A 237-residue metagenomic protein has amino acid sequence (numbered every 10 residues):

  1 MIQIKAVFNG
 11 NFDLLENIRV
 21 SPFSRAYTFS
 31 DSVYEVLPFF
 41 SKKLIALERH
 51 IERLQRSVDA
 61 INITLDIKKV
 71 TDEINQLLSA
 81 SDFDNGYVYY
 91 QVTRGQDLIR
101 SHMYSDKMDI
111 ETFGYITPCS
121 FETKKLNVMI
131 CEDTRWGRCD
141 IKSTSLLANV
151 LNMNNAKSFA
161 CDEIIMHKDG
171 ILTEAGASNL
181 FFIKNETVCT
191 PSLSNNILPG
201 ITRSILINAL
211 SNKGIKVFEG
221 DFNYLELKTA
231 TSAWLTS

Functional and structural regions predicted by a protein language model:
M1-Q76, L98-S237: Helix-start/capping segments and mature chain N-termini
L78-D82: Phosphate/pyrophosphate-binding loops at sites that engage ATP/ADP/AMP, CoA/4′-phosphopantetheine, polyphosphate
F83-V92, I99: Ordered, amphipathic secondary-structure segments that act as subunit-interaction surfaces in large macromolecular
V92-T93, D169: Short, well-ordered beta-to-alpha junction loops that form the rim of enzyme active sites and present histidine/acidic
